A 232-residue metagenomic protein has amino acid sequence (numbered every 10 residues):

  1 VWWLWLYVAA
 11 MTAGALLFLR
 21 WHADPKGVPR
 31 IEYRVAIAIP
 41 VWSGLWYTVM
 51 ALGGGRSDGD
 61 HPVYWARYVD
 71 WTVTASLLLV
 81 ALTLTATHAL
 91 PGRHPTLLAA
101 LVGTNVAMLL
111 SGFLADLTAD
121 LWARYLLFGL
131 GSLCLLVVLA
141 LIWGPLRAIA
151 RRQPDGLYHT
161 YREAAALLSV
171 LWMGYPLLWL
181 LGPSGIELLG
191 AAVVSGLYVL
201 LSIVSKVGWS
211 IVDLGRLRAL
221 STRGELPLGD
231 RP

Functional and structural regions predicted by a protein language model:
V1-V69, A75-P232: Polytopic alpha-helical membrane-helix bundles and their juxtamembrane interface segments in multi-pass membrane
